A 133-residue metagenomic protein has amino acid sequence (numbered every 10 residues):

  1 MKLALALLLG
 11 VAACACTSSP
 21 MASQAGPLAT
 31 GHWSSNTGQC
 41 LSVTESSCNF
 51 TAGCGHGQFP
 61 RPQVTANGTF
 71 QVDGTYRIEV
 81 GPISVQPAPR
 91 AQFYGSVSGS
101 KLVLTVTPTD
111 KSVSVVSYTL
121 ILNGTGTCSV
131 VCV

Functional and structural regions predicted by a protein language model:
M1-L7: Bacterial N-terminal signal peptides that target proteins for export
A12-A15: C-terminal motif of bacterial Sec signal peptides marking the signal peptidase cleavage site
A22-C40, V72, V106, S129 (+1 more regions): Tryptophan-anchored aromatic micro-motifs
N36-I78: N-terminal glycine/threonine-rich, aromatic-flanked beta-hairpin/loop signature
L41, F59-Q63, A88-V97, Y118: Hydrophobic/aromatic beta-strand elements that line small-molecule binding cavities or substrate pockets in beta-rich
C54, P108-S112, G124: Solvent-exposed strand-loop boundary residues in beta-sheet-rich modules
Q71-V97: An anionic, turn-rich surface loop/hairpin at beta-sheet edges that serves as a generic interaction/coordination patch
S114-V133: C-terminal partner/receptor-binding element of secreted or periplasmic proteins
